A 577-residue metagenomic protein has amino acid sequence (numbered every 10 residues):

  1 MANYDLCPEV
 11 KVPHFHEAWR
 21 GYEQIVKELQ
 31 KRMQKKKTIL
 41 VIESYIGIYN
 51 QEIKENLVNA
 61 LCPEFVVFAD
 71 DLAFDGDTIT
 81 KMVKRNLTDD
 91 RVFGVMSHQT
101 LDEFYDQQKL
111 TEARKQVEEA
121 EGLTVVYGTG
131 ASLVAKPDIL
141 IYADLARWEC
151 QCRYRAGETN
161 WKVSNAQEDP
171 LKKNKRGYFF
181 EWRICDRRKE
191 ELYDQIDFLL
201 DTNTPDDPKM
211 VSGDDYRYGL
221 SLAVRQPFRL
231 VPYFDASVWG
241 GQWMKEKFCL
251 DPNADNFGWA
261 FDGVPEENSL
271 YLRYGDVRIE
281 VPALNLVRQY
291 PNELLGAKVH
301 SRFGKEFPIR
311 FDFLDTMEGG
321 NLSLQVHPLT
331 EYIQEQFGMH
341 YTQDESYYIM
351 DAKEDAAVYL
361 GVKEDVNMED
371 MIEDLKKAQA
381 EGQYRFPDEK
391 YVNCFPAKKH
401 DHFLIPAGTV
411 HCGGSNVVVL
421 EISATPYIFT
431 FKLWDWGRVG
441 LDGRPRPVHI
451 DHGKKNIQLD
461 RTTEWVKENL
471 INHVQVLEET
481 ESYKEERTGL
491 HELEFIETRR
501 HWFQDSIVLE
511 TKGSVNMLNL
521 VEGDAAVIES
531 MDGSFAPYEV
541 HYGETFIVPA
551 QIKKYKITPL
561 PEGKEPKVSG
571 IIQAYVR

Functional and structural regions predicted by a protein language model:
M1-K35, Q51-C62, A156-T159, Y178-K245: NTP-dependent small-molecule kinase module
A2-E23, P63-L123: ATP-dependent small-molecule kinase phosphotransfer cores that center on conserved nucleotide phosphate-binding segments
E23-E28, D194-D370, D435-V474, S482-K484 (+1 more regions): Transition-metal
A60, T111-V163: ATP-dependent NMP and nucleoside kinases share a basic, alpha-helical "lid"
E306, T316-N321, P328-L329, A352-D355 (+4 more regions): Ligand-binding loop in jelly-roll beta-barrel domains
V326-E335, V362-D365, E494-K512, A526-S534 (+1 more regions): Conserved short histidine dyad/triad with adjacent acidic residue
G361-P387, I422-R461, E562-R577: Double-stranded beta-helix
Y391-L404, E529-I552, K556: Short acidic-glycine-tyrosine-enriched beta hairpin
